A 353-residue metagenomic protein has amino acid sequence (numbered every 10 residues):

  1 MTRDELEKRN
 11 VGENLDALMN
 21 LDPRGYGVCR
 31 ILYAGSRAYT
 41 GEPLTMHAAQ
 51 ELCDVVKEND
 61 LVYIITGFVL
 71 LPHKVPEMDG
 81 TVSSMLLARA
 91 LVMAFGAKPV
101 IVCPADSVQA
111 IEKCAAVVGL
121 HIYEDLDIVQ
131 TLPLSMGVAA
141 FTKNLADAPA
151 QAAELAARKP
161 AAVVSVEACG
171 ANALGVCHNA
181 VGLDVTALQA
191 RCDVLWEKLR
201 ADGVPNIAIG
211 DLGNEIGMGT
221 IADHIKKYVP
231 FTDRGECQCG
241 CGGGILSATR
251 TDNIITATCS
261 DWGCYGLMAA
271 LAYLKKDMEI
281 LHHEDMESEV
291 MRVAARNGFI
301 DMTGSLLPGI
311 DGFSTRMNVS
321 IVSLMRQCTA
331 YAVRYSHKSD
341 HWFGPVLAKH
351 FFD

Functional and structural regions predicted by a protein language model:
M1-L61: Positively charged, low-complexity intrinsically disordered leader regions
R3, E7, T258-D261, D277-D353: C-terminal accessory domains and tails appended to enzymatic cores
H73-P76, A173-A187: Glycine/threonine-rich flexible loop motifs
E77-G96: Histidine-anchored nucleotide/phosphate-binding helix
G96-A97, R200-N206: A short helix->loop->beta-strand "cap" motif at the edges of active sites that frequently abuts
K98-D106: Short internal beta-strands
A115-A150: A glycine-rich helix N-cap at a beta->alpha junction
T186-D193, I209-E287: Short alpha-helices
